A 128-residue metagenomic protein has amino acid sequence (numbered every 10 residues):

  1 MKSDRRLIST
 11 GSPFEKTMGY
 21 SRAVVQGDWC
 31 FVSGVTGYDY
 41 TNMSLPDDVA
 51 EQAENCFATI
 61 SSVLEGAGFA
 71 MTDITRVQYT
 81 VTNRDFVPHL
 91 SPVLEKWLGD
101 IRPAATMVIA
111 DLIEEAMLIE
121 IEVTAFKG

Functional and structural regions predicted by a protein language model:
M1-T75, V81-G128: N-terminal presequence-like segments and the immediate start of the first folded domain
